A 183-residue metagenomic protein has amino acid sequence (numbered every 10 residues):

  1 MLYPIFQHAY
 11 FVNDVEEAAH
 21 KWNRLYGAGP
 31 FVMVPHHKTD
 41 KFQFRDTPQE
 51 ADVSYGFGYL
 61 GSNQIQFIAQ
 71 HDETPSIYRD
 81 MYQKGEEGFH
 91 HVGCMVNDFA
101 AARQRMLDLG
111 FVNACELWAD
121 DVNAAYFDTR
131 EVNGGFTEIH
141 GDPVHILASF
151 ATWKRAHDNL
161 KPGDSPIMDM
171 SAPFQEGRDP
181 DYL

Functional and structural regions predicted by a protein language model:
M1-F6, Y10-V32, R45-V112, D128-L183: Glyoxalase I/VOC metalloenzyme domain signal
M33-K38: Short recognition patches in nucleic-acid-associated and regulatory proteins
C115-W118: Short beta-strand
D120-N123: Short acidic/glycine-enriched loop/turn segments that link adjacent beta-strands
